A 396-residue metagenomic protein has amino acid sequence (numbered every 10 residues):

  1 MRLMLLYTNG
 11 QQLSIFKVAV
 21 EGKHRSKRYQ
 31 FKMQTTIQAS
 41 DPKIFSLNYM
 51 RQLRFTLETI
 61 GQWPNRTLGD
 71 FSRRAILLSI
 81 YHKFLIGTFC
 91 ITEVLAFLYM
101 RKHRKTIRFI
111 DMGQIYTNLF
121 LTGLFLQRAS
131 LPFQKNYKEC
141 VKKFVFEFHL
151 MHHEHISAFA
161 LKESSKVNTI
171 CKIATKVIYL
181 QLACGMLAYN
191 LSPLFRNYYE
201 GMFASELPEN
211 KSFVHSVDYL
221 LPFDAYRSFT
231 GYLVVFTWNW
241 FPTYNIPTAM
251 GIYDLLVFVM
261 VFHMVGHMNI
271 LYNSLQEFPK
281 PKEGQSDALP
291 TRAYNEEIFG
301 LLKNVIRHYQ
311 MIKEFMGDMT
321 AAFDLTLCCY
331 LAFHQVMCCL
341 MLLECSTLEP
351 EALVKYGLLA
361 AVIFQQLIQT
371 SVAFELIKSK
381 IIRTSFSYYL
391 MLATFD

Functional and structural regions predicted by a protein language model:
R2-Y7, A19-K27, F31-A39, F386-D396: C-terminal helix/juxtamembrane-tail motif
T35-F55, T59-W63, I76-G113, F146 (+4 more regions): Helix-loop-helix junctions within predominantly alpha-helical proteins
L68-T88, I170-L180, D318-C329, I382 (+1 more regions): Membrane-interface recognition of transmembrane alpha-helix starts, especially the cytoplasmic loop-to-helix transition
I115-N136, L187-L191, A249-H267, Q366-E375: Hydrophobic alpha-helical membrane-embedded segments
E139-F146, I270-N273, E277, G300-D318: Short amphipathic alpha-helical coupling elements at transmembrane boundaries
S274, T347-D396: C-terminal transmembrane module of eukaryotic multi-pass membrane proteins
L289-T326, F333: Intracellular effector-coupling site of seven-transmembrane GPCRs, centered on the ICL3-to-TM6 transition
